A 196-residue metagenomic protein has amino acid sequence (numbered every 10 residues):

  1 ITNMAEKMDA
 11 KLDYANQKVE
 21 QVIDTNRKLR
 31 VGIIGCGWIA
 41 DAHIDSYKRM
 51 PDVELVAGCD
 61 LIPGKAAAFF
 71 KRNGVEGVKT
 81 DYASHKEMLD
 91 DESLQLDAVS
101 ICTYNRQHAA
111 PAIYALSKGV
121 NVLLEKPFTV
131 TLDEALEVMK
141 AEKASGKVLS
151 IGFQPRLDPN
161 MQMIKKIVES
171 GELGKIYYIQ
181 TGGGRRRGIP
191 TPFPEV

Functional and structural regions predicted by a protein language model:
A5-E76: N-terminal Rossmann-like dinucleotide-binding module
G35, P155-V196: Predominantly a Rossmann-like dinucleotide-binding segment in NAD(P)-dependent oxidoreductases
D52, S93, E172-K175: Glycine-centered tight turns that cap/initiate beta-strands
A57, A98, Y178: Short, Asp-centered acidic motifs that coordinate Mg2+ and/or phosphate in catalytic or ligand-binding sites
K79-A141: Beta-loop-alpha module in the N-terminal Rossmann-like domain of NAD(P)-dependent dehydrogenases, especially those
L124-E125, V130, L149-I151, Q180: Hydrophobic residues in well-ordered beta-strands that form the structural core
E137-Q154, G174-I179: Rossmann-fold dehydrogenase core element
